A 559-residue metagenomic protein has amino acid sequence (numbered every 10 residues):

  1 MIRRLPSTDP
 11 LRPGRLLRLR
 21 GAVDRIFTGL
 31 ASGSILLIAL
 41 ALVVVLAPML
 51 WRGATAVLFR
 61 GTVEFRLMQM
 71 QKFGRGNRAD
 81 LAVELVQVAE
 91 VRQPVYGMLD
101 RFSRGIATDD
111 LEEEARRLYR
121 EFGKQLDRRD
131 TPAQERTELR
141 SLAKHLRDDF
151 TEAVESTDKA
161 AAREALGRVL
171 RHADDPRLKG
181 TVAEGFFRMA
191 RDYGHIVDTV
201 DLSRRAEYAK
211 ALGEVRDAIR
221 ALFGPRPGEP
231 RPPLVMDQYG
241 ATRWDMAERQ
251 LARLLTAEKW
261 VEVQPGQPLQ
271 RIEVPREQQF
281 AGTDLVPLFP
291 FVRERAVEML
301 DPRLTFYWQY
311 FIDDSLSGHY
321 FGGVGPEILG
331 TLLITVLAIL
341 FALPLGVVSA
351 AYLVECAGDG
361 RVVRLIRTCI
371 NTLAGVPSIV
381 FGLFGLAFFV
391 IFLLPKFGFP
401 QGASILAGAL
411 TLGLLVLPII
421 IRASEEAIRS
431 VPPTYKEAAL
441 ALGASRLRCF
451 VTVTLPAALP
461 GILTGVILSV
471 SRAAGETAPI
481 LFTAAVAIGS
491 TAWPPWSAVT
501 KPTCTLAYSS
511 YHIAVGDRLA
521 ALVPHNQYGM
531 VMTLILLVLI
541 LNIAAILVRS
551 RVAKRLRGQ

Functional and structural regions predicted by a protein language model:
M1-L30, L50-Y320: Membrane-topology segments of multi-pass transport proteins
D24-T28, L345-G385, R422-A423, R557-Q559: Cytoplasmic-entry segments and transmembrane alpha-helices of multi-pass inner-membrane transporters
G29, L36-L40, G322-A351: Transmembrane alpha-helix signature in integral membrane proteins
W51, D301-G322, A357, V362 (+3 more regions): Membrane-interfacial helix termini and adjacent extracytoplasmic/periplasmic loops of multi-pass transporters
G318, L481-I535: Interhelical loop and adjacent transmembrane-helix boundary motif in polytopic membrane transport permeases
A423, R446-A484: Transmembrane alpha-helices
R549-Q559: Short cytosolic juxtamembrane segments of multi-pass membrane proteins
